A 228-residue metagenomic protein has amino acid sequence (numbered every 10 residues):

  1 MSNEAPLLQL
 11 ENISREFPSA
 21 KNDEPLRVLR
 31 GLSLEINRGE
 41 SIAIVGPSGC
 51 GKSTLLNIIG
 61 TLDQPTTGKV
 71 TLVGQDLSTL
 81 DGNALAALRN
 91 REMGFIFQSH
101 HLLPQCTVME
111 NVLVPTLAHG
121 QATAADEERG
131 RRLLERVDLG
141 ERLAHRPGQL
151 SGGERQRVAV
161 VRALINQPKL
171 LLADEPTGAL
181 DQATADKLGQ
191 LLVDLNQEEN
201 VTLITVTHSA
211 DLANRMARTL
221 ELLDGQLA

Functional and structural regions predicted by a protein language model:
A5-L223: ABC family nucleotide-binding domain
D224-A228: Conserved switch/coupling elements of ABC/ABC-like ATPase nucleotide-binding domains
